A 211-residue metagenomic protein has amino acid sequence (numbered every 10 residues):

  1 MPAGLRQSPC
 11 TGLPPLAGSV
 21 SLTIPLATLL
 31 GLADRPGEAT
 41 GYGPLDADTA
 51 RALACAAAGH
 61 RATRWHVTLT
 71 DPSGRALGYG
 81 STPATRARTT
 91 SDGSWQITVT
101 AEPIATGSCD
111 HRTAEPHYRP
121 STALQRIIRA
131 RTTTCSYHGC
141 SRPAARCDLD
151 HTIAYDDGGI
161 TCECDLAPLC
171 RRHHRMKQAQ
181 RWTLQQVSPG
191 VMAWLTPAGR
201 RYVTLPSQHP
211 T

Functional and structural regions predicted by a protein language model:
M1-I104: Rieske [2Fe-2S] iron-sulfur domain-containing proteins
L16-I24, T49, T63-V67, R75 (+7 more regions): Structural beta-strand/beta-sheet cores of well-ordered domains, especially the beta-sheet scaffolds that support
T23-P25, T70-P72, Y79-G80, H138 (+3 more regions): Generic beta-strand/beta-sheet core signal
G37, G74-R75, G158-G159, G190 (+1 more regions): Detector for glycine-centered tight turns/loop "hinges" at secondary-structure junctions
A101-R129, H138-P168, A179-A193: Histidine-centered nuclease catalytic patch
T134-G139, R172: Short, cysteine/histidine-rich loop/knuckle motifs that typically chelate Zn2+
H151, H173-H174: Histidine-centered divalent metal-coordination motifs
V187-T211: Short flanking/linker segments adjacent to small metal-binding domains or redox-active Cys/His motifs
